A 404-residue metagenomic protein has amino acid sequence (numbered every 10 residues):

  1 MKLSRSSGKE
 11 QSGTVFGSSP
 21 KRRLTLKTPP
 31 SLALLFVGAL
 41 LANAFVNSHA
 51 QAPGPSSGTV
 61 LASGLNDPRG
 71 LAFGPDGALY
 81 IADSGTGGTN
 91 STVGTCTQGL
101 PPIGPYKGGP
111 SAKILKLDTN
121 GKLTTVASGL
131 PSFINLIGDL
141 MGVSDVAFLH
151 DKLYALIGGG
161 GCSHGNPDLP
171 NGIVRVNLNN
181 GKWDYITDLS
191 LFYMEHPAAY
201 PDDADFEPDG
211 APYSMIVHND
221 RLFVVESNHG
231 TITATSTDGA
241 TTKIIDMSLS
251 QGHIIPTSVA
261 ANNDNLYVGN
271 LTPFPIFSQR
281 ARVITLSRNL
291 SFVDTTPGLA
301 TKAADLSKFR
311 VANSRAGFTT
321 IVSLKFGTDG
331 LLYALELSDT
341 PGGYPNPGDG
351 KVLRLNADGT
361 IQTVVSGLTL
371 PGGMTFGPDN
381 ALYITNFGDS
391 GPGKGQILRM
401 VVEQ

Functional and structural regions predicted by a protein language model:
G64-D76, S111, S132-K152, Y193-L222 (+6 more regions): Beta-rich, blade/repeat-based domains predominating in secreted/periplasmic proteins but also intracellular
Y80-D83, A155-I157, V224, Y267-G269 (+2 more regions): Residue position within the beta-strands of beta-propeller blades
G85, G159-G161, N228, T272 (+2 more regions): Residue-level signature of beta-propeller blades and closely related beta-rich strand-turn architectures in secreted
N90-P110, S163-L169, S227-N228, P275-A281 (+2 more regions): Short, solvent-exposed loop/turn segments at conserved positions within beta-propeller repeat blades
P110-L115, N171-V174, T231-A234, A281-T285 (+2 more regions): A short loop-to-beta-strand structural motif that recurs across blades of beta-propeller domains
D118-K122, N177-G181, S236-A240, S287-S291 (+2 more regions): Short loop/turn segments that connect beta-strands within beta-propeller blades
K122-G138, G181-E207, I245-Q251, T296-S314: Surface-exposed loop and turn segments in beta-propeller and other repeat-based domains that flank or scaffold
T375-Q404: Blade-level signature of beta-propeller repeat domains, shared across WD40, Kelch, NHL, RCC1 and BNR/Asp-box propellers
